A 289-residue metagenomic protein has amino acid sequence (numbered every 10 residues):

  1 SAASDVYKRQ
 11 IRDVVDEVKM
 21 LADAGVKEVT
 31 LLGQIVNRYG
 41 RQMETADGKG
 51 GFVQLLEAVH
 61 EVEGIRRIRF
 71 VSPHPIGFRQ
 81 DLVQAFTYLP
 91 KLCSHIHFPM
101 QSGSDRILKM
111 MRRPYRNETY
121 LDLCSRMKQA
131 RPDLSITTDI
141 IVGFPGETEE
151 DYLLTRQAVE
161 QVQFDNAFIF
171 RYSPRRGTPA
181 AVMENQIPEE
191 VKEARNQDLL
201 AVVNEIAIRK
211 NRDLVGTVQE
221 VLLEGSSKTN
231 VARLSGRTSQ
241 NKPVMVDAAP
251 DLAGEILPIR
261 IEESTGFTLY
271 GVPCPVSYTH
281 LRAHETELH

Functional and structural regions predicted by a protein language model:
A2-Q10, T279-L288: Conserved small/polar residues in nucleotide/adenosyl-binding loops
D5-G33: Conserved alpha-helical substructure of the radical SAM core
V14, F52, Y120, Y152-T155 (+1 more regions): Aromatic/hydrophobic pocket-lining residues that form the small-molecule binding cavity in soluble enzyme cores
D23-E149, E160: Conserved SAM/AdoMet-binding glycine-rich loop
T30, R67-R69, H95-P99, T137 (+6 more regions): Structured core elements
P73, M110, A167, V246-D247: Thr-Gly-centered strand-to-loop micro-motif
L154-K192, L199: C-terminal, non-catalytic macromolecule-binding modules
V182-R282: Terminal RNA-binding accessory module
